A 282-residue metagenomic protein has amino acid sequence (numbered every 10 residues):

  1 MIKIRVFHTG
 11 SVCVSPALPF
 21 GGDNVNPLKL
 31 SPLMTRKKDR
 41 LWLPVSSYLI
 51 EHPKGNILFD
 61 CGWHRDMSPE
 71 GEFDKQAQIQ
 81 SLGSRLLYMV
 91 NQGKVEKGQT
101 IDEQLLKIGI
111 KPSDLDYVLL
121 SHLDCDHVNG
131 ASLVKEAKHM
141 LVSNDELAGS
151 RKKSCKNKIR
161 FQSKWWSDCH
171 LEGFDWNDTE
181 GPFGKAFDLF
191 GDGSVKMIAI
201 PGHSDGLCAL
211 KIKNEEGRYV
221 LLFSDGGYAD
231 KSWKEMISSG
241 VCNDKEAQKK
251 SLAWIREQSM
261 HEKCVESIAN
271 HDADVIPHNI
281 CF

Functional and structural regions predicted by a protein language model:
M1-D102, R218-S224: Metallo-beta-lactamase
K3-V6, P16, R40, S46-E51 (+2 more regions): Core dinuclear metal-dependent hydrolase active-site scaffold
T9-G10, C61-H64, L123, E146 (+3 more regions): Active-site metal-binding loops of divalent metal-dependent hydrolases
F59, D66-P69, H127-N129, G149-R151 (+2 more regions): Short catalytic/ligand-binding loop motif for oxyanion handling, primarily in non-cytosolic enzymes, centered on
R65, F73, I79-E103, K211-F282: Cap/insert and terminal regions of metallo-dependent hydrolase folds
E72-V142: Active-site metal-binding motif and surrounding structural segment of the metallo-beta-lactamase
N91-I110, D114, L133, N144-A199 (+1 more regions): Metallo-beta-lactamase
V118-V128, A199-L207, I268-D272: Histidine-centered catalytic micro-motifs
